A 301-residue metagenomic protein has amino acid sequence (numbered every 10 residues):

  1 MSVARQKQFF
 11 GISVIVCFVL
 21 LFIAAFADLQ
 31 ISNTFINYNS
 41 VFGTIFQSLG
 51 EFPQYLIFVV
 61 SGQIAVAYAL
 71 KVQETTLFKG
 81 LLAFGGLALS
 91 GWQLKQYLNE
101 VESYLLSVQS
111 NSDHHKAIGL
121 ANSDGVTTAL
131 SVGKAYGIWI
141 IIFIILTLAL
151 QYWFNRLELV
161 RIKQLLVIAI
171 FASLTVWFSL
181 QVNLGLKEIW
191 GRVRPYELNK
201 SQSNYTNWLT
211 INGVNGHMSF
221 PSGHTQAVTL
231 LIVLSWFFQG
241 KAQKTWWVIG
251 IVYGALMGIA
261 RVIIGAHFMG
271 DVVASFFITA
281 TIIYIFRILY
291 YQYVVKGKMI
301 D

Functional and structural regions predicted by a protein language model:
S2-F18, T206-D301: Membrane-embedded catalytic cores of phosphoryl/pyrophosphoryl-handling enzymes
S2-I64, Y68, V72-W139, I189-K200: N-terminal transmembrane-helix/juxtamembrane module of multi-pass inner/ER membrane proteins
S2-R5, Y68-G80, F154-V167, Q239-K244: Membrane-interface helix-boundary motifs at transmembrane edges
F18, A27-N33, Q93-V126, L157-Q243 (+1 more regions): Membrane-interface loops
P53-Y68, I138-Q151, I232-V233, F277-Y293: Hydrophobic cores of alpha-helical transmembrane segments in multi-pass inner/ER membrane proteins, independent
G85, A172-V176, W246, G250-Y253: Hydrophobic alpha-helical transmembrane segments of polytopic
Y136-F154, I170, L174-F178, L184: Transmembrane alpha-helices and immediately adjacent membrane-cytoplasm interface residues in multi-pass integral
